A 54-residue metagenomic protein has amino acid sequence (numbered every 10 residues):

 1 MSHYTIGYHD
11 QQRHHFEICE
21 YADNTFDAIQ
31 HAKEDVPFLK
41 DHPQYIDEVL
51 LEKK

Functional and structural regions predicted by a protein language model:
M1-F16: Short aromatic-glycine-(Arg/Gly/Cys) micro-motifs in beta-strand/loop hairpins
H3, D27-A28: Generic alpha-helical structural signal
H9-Q11, D27, L39-D41: Intrinsic low-complexity/disordered segments
Q12-E17, Y45, V49: Generic detector of bulky aromatic hydrophobic side chains
R13-D27: A short, exposed loop/beta-hairpin motif centered on an aromatic-Gly-Thr core
Q30, E34-K54: Short, mixed-charge low-complexity intrinsically disordered segments
